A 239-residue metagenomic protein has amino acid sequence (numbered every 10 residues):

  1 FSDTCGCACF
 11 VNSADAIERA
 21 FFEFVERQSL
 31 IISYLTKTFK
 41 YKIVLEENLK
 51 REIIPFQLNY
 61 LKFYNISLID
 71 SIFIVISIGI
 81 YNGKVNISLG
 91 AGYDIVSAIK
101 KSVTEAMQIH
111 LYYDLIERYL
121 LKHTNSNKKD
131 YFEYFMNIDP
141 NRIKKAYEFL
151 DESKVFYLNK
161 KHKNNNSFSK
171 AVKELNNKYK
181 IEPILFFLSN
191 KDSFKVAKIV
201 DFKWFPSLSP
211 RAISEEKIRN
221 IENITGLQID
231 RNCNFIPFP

Functional and structural regions predicted by a protein language model:
F1-P239: Helix-biased "structured C-terminal domain" signature
